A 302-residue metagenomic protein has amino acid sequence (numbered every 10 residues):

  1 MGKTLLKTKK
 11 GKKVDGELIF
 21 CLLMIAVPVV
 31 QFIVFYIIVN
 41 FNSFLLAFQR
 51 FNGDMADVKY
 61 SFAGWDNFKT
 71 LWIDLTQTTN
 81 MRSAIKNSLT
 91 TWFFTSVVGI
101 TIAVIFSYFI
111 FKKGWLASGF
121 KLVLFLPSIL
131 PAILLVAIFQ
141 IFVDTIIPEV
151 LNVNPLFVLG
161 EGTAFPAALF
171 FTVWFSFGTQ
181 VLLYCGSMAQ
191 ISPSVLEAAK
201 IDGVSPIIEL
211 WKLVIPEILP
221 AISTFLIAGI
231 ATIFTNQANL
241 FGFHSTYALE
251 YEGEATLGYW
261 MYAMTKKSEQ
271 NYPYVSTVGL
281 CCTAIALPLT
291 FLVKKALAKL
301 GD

Functional and structural regions predicted by a protein language model:
M1-D15: Short, Lys/Arg-rich, polar N-terminal cytosolic tail immediately upstream of the first transmembrane signal-anchor
V14-D302: A structural signal for multi-pass alpha-helical bundles of membrane permease subunits that mediate small-molecule
